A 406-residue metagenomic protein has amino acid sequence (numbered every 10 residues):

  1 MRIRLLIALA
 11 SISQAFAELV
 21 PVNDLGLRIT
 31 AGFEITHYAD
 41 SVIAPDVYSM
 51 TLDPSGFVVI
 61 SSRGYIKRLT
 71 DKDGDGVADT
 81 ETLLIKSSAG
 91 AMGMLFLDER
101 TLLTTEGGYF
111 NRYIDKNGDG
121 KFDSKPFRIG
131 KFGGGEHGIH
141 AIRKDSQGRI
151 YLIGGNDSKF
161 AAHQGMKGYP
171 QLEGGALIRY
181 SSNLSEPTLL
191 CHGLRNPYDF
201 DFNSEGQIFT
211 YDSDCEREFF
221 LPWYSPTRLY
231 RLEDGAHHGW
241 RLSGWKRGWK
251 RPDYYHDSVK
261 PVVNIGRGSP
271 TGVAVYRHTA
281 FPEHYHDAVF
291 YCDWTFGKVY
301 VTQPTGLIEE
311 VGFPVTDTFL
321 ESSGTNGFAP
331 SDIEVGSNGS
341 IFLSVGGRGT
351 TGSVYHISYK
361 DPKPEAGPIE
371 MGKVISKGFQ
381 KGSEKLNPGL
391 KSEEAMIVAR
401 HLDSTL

Functional and structural regions predicted by a protein language model:
M1-S11: Sec-dependent signal peptide recognition, specifically the positively charged N-region followed immediately by
I12-F16: C-terminal segment of classical bacterial N-terminal signal peptides
A17-H401: Beta-propeller domains with acidic blade repeats across secreted/periplasmic ectodomains and cytosolic WD/CNH propellers
D403-T405: Alpha-helix N-cap/helix-start positions at coil->helix boundaries
